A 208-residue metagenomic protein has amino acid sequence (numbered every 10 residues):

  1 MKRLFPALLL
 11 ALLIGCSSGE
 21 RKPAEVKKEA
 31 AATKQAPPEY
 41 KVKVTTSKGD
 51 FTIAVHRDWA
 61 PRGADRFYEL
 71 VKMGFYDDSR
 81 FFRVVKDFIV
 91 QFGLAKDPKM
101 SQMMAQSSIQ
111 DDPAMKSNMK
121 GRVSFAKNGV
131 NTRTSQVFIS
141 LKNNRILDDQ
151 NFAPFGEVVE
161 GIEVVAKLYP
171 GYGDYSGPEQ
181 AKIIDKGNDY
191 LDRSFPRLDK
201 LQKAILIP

Functional and structural regions predicted by a protein language model:
M1-L4: Positively charged n-region of N-terminal signal peptides that target proteins for export
P6-G15: Bacterial N-terminal signal peptides
C16-P208: Cyclophilin-like peptidyl-prolyl cis-trans isomerases
